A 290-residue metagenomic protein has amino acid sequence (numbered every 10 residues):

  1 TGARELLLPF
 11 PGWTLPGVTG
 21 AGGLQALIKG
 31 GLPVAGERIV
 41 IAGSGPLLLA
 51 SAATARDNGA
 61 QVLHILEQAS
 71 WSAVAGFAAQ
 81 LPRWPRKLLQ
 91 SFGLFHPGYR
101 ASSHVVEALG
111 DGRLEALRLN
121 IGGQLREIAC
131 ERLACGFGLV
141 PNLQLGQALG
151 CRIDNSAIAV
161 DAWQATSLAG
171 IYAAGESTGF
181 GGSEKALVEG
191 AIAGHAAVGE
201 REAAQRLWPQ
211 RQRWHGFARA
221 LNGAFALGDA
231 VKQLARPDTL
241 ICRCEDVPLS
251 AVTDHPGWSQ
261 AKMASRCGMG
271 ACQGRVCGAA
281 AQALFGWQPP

Functional and structural regions predicted by a protein language model:
A3-V40, P46-S51, N155-A162: Glycine-rich dinucleotide-binding loop and its adjacent helix/turn
T19-I28, R132-G181, C267: FAD-site-proximal beta/loop scaffold in flavoenzymes
R56-Q144, D154: A Rossmann-like FAD-binding core segment of flavoenzymes
V106, D111-R113, Q147-A173, G223 (+2 more regions): FAD-binding beta-loop-beta segment adjacent to the flavin cofactor pocket
E127, D229-D238, D254-A271: Immediate flanking context of iron-sulfur cluster ligation sites
A162-S167, H195-A235: Active-site-proximal substrate-binding core of FAD-dependent oxidoreductases
A174-P209: A conserved FAD-binding loop/helix module that cradles the flavin
D238-V252, S265-A283: Local cysteine-cluster metal-coordination motifs and their immediate loop/turn environment, predominantly Fe-S cluster
